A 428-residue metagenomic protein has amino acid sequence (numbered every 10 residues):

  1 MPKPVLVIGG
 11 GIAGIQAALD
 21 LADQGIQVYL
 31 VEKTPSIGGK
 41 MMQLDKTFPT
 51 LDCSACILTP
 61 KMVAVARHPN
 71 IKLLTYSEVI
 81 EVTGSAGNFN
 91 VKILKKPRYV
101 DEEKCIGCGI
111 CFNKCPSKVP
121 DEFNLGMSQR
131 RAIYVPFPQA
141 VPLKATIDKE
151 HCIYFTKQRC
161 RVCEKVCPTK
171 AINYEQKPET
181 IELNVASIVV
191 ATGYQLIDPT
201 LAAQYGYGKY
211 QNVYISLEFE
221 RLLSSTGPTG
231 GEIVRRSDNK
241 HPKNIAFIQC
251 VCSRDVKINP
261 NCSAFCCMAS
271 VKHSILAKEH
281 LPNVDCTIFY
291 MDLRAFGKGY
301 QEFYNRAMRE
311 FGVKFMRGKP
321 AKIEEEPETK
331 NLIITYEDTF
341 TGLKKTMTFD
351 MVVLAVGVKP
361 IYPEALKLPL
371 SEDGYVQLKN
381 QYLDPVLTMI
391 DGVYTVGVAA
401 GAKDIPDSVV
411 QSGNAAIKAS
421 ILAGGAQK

Functional and structural regions predicted by a protein language model:
M1-K428: Residues forming the flavin
